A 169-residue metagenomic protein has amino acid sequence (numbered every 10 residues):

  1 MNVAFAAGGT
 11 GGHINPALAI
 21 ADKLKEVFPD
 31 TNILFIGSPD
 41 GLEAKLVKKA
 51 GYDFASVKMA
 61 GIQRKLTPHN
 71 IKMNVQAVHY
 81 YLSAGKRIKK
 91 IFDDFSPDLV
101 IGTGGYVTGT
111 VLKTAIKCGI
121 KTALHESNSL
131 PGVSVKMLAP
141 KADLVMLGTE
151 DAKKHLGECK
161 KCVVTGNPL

Functional and structural regions predicted by a protein language model:
V3-T10, D30-S83, T165-P168: Conserved nucleotide-sugar phosphate-binding/catalytic loop shared by glycosyltransferases and other
A6, P16, I36-P39, T103 (+2 more regions): Replace "coordinates the UDP/GDP/TDP-sugar" with "coordinates nucleotide-activated sugar donors
G11, G105-V107, S129-L130: Residue-level detector of alpha-helix initiation sites
G12, V47, G104, V145: Residue-level signature of catalytic and energy-coupling elements of molecular machines, predominantly ATP/GTP-dependent
H13-L24: Short amphipathic alpha-helix
D22, K45, K113, V135-K136: Alpha-helical segments flanking ligand/cofactor-binding loops in enzyme cores
L34, D53, I116-L169: Active-site-proximal region of nucleotide-activated glycan assembly enzymes, centered on histidine/acidic-rich loops
K86-V100, T108-A123, K136-K141: Glycosyltransferases and closely related glycan-assembly transferases that use nucleotide-activated donors
